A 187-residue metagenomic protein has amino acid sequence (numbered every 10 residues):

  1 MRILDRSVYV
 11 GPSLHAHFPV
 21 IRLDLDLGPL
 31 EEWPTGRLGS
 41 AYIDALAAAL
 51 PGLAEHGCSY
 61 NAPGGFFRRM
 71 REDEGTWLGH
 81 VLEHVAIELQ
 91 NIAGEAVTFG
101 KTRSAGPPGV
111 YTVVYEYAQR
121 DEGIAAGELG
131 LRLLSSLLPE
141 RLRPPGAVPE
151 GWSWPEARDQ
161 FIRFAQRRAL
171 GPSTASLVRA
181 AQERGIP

Functional and structural regions predicted by a protein language model:
M1-P187: Preference for protein termini
